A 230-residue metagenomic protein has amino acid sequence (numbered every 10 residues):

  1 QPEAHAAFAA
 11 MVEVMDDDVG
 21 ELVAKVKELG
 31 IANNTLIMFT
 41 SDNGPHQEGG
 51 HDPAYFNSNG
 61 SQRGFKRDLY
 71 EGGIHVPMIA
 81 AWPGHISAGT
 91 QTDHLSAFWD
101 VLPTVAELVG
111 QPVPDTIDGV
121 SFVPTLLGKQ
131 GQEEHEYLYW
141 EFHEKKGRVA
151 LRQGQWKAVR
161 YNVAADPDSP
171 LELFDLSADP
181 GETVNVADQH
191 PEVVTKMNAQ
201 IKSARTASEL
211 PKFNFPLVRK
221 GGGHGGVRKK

Functional and structural regions predicted by a protein language model:
Q1-V14: The substrate-binding groove and active-site-proximal loops of carbohydrate-active enzymes, especially glycoside
V12, V19, L36-S41, M78-I79 (+3 more regions): Beta-strand elements within well-structured catalytic alpha/beta cores of enzymes that handle phosphate/sulfate esters
E13, D17-G20, A24, P103 (+6 more regions): Solvent-exposed, polar/charged alpha-helical surfaces in well-ordered, non-transmembrane soluble domains, broadly
V14-P53: Metal-dependent active-site segment of extracytoplasmic phospho-/sulfohydrolases and closely related
E28, N34, G73, A80 (+2 more regions): Secreted, luminal/periplasmic, and some membrane-associated catalytic domains that remodel anionic oxygen-ester
I31-I37, H75-V76, E133-E136, Q153-W156: Loop/turn elements at helix/coil->beta-strand transitions in domains of secreted/extracellular proteins
P45-L69, I86-T90, H94, W99-L176 (+3 more regions): C-terminal cap/loop subdomain of S1 sulfatases and analogous C-terminal strand-loop tails that border
D179: Intrinsically disordered, low-complexity polar regions and short flexible loop motifs
